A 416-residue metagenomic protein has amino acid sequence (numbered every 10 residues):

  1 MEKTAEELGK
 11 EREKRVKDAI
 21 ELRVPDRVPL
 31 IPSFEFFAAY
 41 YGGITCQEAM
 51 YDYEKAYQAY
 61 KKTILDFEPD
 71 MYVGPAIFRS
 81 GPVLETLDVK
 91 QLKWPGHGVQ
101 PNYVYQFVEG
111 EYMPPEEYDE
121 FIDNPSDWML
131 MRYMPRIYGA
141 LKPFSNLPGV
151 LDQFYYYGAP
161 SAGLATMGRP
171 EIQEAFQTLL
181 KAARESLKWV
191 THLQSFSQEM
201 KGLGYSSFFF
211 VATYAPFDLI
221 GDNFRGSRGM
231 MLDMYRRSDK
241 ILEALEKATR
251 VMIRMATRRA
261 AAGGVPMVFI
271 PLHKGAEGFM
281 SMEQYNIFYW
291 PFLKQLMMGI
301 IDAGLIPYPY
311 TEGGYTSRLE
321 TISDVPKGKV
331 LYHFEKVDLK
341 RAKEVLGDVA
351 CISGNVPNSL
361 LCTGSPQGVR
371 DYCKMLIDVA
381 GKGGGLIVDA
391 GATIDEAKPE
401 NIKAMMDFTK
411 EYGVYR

Functional and structural regions predicted by a protein language model:
M1-R416: Catalytic cores of TIM-barrel enzymes
